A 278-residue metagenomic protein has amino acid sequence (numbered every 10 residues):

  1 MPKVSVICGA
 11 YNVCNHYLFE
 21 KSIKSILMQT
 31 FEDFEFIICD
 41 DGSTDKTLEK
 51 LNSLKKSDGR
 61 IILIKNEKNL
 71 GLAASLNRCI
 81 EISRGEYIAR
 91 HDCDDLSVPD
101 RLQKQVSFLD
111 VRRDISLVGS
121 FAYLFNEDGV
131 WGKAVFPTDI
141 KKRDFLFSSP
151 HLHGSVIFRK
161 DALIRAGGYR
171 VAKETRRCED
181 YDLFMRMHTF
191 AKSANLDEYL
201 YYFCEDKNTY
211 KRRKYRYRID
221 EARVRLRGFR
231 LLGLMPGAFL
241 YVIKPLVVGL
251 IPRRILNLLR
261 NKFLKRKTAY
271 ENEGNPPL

Functional and structural regions predicted by a protein language model:
P2-S5, L27-I38, K46, D58-I62: Short loop->beta transition adjacent to catalytic acidic/histidine clusters or analogous donor-positioning motifs
V6, E81, P137-R216: Conserved nucleotide-sugar donor-binding catalytic segment
V13-M28: Short, well-formed alpha-helical segments that are part of the catalytic scaffolds of diverse glycosyltransferases
S22, N66-S83, K104: Glycine-rich, basic loop-to-helix element that forms the pyrophosphate-binding segment of sugar-nucleotide handling
D40-E49, K68, D92: A conserved acidic beta->alpha catalytic loop
I88: Short aromatic/hydrophobic "clamp" motif used to bind/position activated sugar donors
D100-G132: Conserved donor NDP-sugar-binding/catalytic core segment of glycosyltransferases
D144, H188, K211-L234, K265: Catalytic core of nucleotide-sugar-dependent glycosyltransferases
